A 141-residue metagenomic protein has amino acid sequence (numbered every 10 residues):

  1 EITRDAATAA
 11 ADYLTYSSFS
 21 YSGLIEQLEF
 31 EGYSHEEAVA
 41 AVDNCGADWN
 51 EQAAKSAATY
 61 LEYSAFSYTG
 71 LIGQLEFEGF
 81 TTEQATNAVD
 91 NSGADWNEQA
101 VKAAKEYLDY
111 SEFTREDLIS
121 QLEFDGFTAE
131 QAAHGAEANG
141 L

Functional and structural regions predicted by a protein language model:
E1-L141: An alpha-helical, amphipathic repeat domain used for nucleic-acid recognition, typified by the mTERF helical solenoid
